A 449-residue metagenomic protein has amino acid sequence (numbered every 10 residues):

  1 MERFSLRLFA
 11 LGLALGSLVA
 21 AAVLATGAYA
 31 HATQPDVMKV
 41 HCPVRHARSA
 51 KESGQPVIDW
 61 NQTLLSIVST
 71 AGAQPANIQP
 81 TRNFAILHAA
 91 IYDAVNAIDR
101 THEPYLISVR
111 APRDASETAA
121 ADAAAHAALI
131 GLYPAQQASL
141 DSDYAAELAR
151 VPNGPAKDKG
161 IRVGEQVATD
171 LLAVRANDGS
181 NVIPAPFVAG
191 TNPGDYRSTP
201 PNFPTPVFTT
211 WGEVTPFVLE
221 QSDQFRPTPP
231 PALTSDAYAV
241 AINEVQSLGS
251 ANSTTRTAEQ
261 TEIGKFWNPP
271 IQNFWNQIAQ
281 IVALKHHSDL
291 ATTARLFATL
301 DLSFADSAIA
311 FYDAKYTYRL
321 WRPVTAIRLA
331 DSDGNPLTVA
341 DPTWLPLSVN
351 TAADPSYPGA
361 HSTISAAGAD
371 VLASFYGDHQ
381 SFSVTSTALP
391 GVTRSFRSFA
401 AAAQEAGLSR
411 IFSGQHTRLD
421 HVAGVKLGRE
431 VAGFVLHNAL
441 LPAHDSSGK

Functional and structural regions predicted by a protein language model:
M1-L6: N-terminal secretory signal peptides that target proteins for export/translocation
A10-V23: Bacterial N-terminal signal peptides
A25-G27: N-terminal signal peptide c-region/cleavage motif recognized by signal peptidases
H31-K449: Acidic/polar surface patches and capping/hinge elements
